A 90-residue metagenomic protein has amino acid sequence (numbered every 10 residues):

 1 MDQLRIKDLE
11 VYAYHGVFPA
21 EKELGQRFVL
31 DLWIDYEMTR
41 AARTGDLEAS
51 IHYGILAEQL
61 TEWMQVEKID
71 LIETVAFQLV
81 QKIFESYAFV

Functional and structural regions predicted by a protein language model:
M1-V90: N-terminal, polar/charged subdomain of small-to-medium soluble alpha/beta proteins
